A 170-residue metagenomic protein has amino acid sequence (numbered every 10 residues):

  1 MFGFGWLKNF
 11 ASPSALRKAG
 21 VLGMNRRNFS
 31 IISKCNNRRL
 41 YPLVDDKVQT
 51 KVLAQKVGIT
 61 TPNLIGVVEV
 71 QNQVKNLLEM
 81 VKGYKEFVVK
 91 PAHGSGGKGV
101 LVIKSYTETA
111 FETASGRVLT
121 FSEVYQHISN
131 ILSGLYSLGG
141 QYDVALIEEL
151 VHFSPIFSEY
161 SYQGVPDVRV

Functional and structural regions predicted by a protein language model:
F2-N25: Conserved oxyanion/phosphate-binding beta-strand-loop segments in alpha/beta enzyme cores
K8-A11, P42, S158: Generic detector of short alpha-helix boundary/capping microenvironments and adjacent low-complexity segments
A11-A15, A19, A54, A92 (+3 more regions): A sequence-composition feature that detects small, non-aromatic residues
R17, R26-R27, R38-R39, R117 (+1 more regions): Arginine residue identity/basic-tract feature
R27-K104, A110, F121-E123, S129-G134: A conserved helix-loop-beta module that forms one wall/lid of the active-site cleft in ATP-utilizing catalytic domains
A114-V170: Phosphate-binding site of ATP-dependent enzymes
